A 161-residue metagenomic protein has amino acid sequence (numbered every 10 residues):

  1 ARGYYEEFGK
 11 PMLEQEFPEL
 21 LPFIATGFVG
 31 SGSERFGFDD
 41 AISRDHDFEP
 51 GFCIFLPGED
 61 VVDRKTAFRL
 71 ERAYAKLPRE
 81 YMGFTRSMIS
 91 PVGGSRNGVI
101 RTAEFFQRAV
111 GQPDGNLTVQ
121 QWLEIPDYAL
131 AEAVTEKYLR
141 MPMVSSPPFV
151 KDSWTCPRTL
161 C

Functional and structural regions predicted by a protein language model:
A1-P11: N-terminal regions immediately upstream of nucleotidyltransferase
M12-C53, E59: Active-site nucleotide-donor binding segment shared across nucleotidyl transfer reactions
P57-K65: Short coil/turn segments at secondary-structure boundaries
R64, F68-C161: Conserved NTP/Mg2+-binding pocket subregion across the NTase superfamily
